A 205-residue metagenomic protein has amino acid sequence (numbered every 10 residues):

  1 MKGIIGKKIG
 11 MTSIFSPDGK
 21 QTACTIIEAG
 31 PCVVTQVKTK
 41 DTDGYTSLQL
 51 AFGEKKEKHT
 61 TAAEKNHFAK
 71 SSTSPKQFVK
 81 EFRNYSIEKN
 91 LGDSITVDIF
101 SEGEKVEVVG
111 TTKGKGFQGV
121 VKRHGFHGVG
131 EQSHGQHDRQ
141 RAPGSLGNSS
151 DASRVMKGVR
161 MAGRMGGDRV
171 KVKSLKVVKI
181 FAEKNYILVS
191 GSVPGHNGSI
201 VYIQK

Functional and structural regions predicted by a protein language model:
M1-K205: Extended basic (Lys/Arg/His-rich) segments that typically form rRNA-contacting surfaces in ribosomal proteins
